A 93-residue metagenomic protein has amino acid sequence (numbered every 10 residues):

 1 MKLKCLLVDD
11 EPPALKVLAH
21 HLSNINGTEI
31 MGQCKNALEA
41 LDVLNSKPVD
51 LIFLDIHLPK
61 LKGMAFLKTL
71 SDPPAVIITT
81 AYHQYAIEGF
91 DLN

Functional and structural regions predicted by a protein language model:
M1-K4: Non-catalytic signal-transmission and effector/linker regions of two-component phosphorelay proteins
V8-D9, C34, I52: Conserved sequence signature across two-component system core domains
D10-P12, I56: Generic detector of well-ordered alpha-helical packing
P12-G32: Two-component/phosphorelay signaling modules centered on CheY-like receiver
N36-A40: Short alpha-helical segment
L41-V43, K47-N93: CheY-like receiver
